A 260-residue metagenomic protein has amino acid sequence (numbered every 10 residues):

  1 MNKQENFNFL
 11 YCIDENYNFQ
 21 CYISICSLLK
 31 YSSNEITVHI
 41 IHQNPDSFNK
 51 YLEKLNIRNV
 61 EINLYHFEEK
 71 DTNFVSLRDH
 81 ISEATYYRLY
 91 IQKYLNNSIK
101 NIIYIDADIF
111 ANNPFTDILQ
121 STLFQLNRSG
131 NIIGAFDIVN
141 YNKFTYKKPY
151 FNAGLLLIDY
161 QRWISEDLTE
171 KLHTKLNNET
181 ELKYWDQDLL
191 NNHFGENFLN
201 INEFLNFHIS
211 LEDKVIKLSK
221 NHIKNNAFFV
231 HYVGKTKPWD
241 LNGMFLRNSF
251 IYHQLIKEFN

Functional and structural regions predicted by a protein language model:
M1-N16, A153, I158-N260: A glycosyltransferase accessory/donor-loop signature
M1-T72, M244-N260: N-terminal anchoring/stem segment of glycosyltransferases
Y17-C21, K143-F144, W239: Short N-terminal binding/cap micro-motifs at the start of the first secondary-structure element
C21, T85-L89, K183-D188: Conserved glycosyltransferase catalytic-site signature
I57-Y94: Active-site-proximal specificity loops/subdomain of glycosyltransferases
F67-V75, Y141, N206-S210: A short acidic, often aromatic-flanked loop/helix-cap motif at beta-alpha or helix-coil junctions that lines enzyme
F74-A84, Y146-Y150, V215-K220: Short, surface-exposed amphipathic charged segments that create phosphate/polyanion-binding patches used for binding
A84-Y141, Y146-A153, L157-Q161: GT-A fold catalytic core of metal-dependent nucleotide-sugar glycosyltransferases, centered on the diacidic
